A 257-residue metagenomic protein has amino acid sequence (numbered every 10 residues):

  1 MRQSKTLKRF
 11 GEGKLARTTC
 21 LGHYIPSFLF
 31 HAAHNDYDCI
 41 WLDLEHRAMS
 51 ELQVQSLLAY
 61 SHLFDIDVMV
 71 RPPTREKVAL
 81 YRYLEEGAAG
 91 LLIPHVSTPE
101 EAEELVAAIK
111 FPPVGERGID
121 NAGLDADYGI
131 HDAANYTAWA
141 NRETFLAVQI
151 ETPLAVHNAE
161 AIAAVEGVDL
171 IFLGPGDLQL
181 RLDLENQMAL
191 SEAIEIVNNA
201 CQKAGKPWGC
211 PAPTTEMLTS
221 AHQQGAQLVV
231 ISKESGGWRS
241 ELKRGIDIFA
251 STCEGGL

Functional and structural regions predicted by a protein language model:
M1-C20, H131-R142, E195-I196, Q202-K203 (+1 more regions): N-terminal amphipathic alpha-helix/helix-capping segment at the start of soluble metabolic enzymes
M1-V68, T74-R75, A107, L146 (+1 more regions): Conserved N-terminal beta1-alpha1 strand-loop-helix module at the mouth
R17-L21, I40-L42, V68-P72, L91-I93 (+4 more regions): Hydrophobic faces of well-ordered beta-strands that scaffold small-molecule active sites in alpha/beta enzyme cores
F28-H34, V70, R75-A89, I93 (+3 more regions): Catalytic cores of alpha/beta
E51-E85, A107-V114, A138-N141, N186-C210 (+1 more regions): Alpha-helix-loop-beta-strand connector modules within alpha/beta enzyme cores
E76, R117-Y128, T144, I150 (+2 more regions): C-terminal alpha-helical cap/extension of soluble enzyme domains
V78, A88-E166, D177-Q179: Conserved anion-binding
G90-E104, I171-R181, A226-G245: Glycine-rich phosphate-binding active-site loops on the catalytic face of alpha/beta enzymes
